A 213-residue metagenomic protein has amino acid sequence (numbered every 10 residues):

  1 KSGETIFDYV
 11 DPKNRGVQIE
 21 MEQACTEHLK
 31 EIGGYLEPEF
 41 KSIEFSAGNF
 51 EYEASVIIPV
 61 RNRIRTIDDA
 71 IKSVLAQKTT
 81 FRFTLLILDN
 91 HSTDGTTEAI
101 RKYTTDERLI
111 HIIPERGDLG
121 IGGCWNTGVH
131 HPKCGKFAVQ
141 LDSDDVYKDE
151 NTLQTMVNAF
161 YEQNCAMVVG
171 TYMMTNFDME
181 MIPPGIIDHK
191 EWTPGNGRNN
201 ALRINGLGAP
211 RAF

Functional and structural regions predicted by a protein language model:
S2-A54: Non-catalytic membrane-proximal stalk/linker segments that position and tether the catalytic domains
E53-I57, T84: Cell-envelope/extracellular polymer assembly enzymes that use nucleotide-activated donors
K72-R82: Short, acidic, metal-binding catalytic loop of nucleotide-sugar glycosyltransferases
D89-E98, G117: A conserved acidic beta->alpha catalytic loop
E115-K133: Glycine-rich, basic loop-to-helix element that forms the pyrophosphate-binding segment of sugar-nucleotide handling
G135-V146: Short beta-strand-to-loop acidic/aromatic patch adjacent to the donor-nucleotide binding site
N151-P184: Conserved donor NDP-sugar-binding/catalytic core segment of glycosyltransferases
P184-N205: Short, flexible, basic/aromatic active-site loop/helix in glycosyltransferases
